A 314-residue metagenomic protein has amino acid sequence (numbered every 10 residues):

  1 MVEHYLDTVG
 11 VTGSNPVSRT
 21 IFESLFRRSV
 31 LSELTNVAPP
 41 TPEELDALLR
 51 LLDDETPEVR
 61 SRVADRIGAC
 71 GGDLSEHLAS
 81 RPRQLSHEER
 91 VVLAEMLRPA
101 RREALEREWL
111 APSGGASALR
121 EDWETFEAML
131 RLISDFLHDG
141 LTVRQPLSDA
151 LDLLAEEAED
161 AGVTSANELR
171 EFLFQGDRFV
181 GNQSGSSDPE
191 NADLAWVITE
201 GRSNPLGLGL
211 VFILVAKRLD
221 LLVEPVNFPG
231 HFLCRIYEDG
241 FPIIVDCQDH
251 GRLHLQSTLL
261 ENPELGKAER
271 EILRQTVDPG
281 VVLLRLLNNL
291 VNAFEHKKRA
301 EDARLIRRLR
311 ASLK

Functional and structural regions predicted by a protein language model:
V2-L6, D46: Short hydrophobic "helix-edge" motifs at membrane interfaces and signal-peptide entry regions
L6-V9, L52: Residue-level signal for helical boundary/lining positions with a hydrophobic bias
R19-F22, R218: N-terminal low-complexity, intrinsically disordered patches enriched in charged
V30-K314: A structural boundary/capping signal
